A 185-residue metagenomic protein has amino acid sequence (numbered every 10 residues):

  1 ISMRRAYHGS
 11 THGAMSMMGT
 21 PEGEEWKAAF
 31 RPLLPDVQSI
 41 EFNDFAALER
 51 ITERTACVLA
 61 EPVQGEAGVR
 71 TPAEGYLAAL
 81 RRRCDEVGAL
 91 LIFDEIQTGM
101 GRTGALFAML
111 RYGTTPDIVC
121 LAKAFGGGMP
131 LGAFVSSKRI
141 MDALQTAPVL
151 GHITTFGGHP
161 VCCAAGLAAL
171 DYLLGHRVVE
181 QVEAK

Functional and structural regions predicted by a protein language model:
I1-K185: Conserved N-terminal phosphate-binding loop of PLP-dependent enzymes in the Aspartate aminotransferase
